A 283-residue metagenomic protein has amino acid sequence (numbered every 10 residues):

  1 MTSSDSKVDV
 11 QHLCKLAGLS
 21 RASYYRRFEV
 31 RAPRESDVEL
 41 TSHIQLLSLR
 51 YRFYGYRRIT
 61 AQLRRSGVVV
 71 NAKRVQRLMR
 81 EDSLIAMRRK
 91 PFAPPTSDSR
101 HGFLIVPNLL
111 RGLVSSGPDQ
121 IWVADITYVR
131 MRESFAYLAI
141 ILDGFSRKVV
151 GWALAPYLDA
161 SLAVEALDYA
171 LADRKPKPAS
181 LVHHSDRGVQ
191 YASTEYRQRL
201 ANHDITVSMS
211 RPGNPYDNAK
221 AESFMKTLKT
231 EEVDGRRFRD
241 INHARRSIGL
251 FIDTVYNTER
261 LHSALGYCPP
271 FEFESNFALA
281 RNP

Functional and structural regions predicted by a protein language model:
M1-P283: Charged DNA-binding/catalytic regions of mobile-element recombinases
